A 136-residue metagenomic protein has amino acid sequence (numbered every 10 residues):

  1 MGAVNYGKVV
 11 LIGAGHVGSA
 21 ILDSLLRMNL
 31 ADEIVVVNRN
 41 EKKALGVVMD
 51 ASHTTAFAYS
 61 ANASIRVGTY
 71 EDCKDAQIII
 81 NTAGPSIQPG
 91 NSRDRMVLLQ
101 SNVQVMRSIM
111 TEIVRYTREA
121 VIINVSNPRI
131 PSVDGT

Functional and structural regions predicted by a protein language model:
V9-L11, V36: Hydrophobic Val/Ile/Leu positions in short beta-strands of Rossmann-like dinucleotide-binding domains
A14-G15: Glycine-rich Rossmann-fold phosphate-binding loop(s) that bind the pyrophosphate of adenine dinucleotide cofactors
G18-S19: N-terminal Rossmann-fold NAD(P) dinucleotide-binding loop
L25: Aromatic pocket-lining residues of Rossmann-like dinucleotide-binding sites
V37-D75: Conserved N-terminal Rossmann-fold NAD(P) cofactor-binding segment
Q77-I80: N-terminal Rossmann-like NAD(P) cofactor-binding module of classical short-chain dehydrogenase/reductase
A83-S86: Conserved NAD(P)H cofactor-binding loop of Rossmann-fold oxidoreductase domains
D94-T136: Rossmann-like NAD(P)(H) cofactor-binding subdomain of soluble oxidoreductases
